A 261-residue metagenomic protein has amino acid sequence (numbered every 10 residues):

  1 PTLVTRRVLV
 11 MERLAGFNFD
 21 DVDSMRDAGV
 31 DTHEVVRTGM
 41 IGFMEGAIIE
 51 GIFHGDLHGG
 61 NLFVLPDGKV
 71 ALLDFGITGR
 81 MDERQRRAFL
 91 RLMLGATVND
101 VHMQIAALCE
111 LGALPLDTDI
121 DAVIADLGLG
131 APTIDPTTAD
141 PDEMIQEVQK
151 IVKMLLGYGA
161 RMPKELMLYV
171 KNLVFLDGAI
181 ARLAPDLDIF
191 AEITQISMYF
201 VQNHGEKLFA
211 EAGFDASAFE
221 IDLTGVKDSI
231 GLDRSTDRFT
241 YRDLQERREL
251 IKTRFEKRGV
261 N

Functional and structural regions predicted by a protein language model:
P1-N261: Conserved catalytic cores of large enzyme domains
